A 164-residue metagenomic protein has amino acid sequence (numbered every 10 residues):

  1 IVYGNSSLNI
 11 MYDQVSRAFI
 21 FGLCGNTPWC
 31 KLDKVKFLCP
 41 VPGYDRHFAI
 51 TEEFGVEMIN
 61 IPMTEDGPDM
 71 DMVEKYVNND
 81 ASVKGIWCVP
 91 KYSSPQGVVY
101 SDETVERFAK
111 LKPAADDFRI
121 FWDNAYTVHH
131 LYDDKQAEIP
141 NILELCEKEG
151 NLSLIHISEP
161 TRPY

Functional and structural regions predicted by a protein language model:
I1-D116, T127-E149: Conserved core of the PLP fold type I
I120-F121: Residue-level marker for buried hydrophobic side chains located in beta-strands that build the well-ordered beta-sheet
N124: Walker B catalytic acidic pair
I155-Y164: Single conserved hydrophobic/aromatic residue that forms the stacking wall/gate of nucleotide- or nucleobase-binding
